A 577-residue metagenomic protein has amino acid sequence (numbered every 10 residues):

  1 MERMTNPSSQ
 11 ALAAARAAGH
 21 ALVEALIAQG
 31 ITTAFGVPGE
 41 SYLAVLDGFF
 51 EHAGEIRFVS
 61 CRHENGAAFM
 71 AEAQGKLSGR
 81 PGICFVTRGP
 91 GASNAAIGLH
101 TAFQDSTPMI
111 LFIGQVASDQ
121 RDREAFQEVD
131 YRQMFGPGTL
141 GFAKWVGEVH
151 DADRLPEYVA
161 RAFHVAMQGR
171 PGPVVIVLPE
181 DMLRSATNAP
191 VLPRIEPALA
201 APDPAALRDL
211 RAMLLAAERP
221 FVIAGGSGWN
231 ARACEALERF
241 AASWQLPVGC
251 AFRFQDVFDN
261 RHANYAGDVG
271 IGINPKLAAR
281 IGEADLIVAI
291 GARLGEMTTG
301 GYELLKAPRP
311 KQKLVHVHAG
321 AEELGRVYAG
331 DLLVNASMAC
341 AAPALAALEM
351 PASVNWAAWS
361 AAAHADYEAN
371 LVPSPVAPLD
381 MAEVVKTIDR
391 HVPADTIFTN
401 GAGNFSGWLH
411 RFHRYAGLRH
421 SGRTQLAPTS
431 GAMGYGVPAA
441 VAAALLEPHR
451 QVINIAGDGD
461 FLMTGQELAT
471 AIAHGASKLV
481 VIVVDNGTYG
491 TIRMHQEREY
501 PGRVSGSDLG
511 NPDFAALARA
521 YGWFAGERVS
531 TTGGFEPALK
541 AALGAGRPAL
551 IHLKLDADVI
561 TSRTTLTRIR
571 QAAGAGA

Functional and structural regions predicted by a protein language model:
E2-A13, V146, D153, A189 (+2 more regions): Phosphate/pyrophosphate-binding active-site segments
E2-A352, T387, H391-A394, Q451 (+1 more regions): N-terminal alpha/beta PP-like core and its mobile active-site loop of ThDP/TPP-dependent enzymes
G19-T32, V37-E40, V45-F50, A361-H449: Active-site diphosphate/adenylate-binding microenvironment
H63-E64, R123-Q127, P197-D209, V269-I273 (+5 more regions): A general structural motif
E64, D285, H318, G401 (+3 more regions): Acidic active-site catalytic centers that drive phospho-/nucleotidyl reactions and related ester hydrolyses
F112, Q120-V129, T139, I281 (+4 more regions): Thiamine diphosphate
G225-N230, P373, P378, G457-G459: Conserved short loop/turn motifs at secondary-structure junctions
G226-S227, A292-R293, G403, G457-D460 (+1 more regions): Active-site metal-binding loops of divalent metal-dependent hydrolases
